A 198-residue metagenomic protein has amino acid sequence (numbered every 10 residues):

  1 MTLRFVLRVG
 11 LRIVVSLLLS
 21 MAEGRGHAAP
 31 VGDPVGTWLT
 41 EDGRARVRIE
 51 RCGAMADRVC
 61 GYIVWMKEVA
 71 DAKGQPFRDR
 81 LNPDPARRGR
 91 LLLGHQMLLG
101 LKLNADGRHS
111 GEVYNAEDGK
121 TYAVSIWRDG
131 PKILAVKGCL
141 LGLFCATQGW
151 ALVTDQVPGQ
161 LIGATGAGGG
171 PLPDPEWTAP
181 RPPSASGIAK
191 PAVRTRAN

Functional and structural regions predicted by a protein language model:
M1-R8: N-terminal secretory signal peptides that target proteins for export/translocation
G10-A22: Bacterial N-terminal signal peptides
H27-T37: N-terminal helix-cap/turn-to-beta initiation motif at the start of protein domains
A28, G159-N198: Compositionally biased, proline/threonine/alanine/serine-rich low-complexity intrinsically disordered stretches
V35, G43-V124, S186-N198: Central antiparallel beta-sheet cores of small beta-barrel/beta-sandwich binding domains
L39-R44, D155: Sec-exported extracytoplasmic/periplasmic mature domains
R108-Y114, D118-D155, G159: Surface-exposed interaction patches
